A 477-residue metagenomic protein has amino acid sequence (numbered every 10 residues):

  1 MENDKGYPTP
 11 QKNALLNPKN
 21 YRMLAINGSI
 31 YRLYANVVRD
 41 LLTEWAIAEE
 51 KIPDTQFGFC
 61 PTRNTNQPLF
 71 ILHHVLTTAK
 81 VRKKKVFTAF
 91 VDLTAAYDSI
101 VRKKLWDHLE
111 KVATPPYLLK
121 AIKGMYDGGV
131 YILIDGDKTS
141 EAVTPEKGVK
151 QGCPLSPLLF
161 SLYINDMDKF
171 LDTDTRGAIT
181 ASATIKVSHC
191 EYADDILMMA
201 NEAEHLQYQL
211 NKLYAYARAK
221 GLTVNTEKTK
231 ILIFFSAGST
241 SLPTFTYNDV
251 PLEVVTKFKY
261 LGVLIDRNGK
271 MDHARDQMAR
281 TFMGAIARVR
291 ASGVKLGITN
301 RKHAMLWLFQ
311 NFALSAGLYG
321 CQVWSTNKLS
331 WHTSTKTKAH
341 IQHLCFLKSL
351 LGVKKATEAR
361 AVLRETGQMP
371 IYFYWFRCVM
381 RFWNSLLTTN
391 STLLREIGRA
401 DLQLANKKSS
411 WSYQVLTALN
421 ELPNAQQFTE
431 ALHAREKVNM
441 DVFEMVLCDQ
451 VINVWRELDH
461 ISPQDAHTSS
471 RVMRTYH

Functional and structural regions predicted by a protein language model:
M1-K103, D107-V112, E204, Y319-K328 (+1 more regions): Charged boundary/loop elements
N3-G6, R22, Q56-G58, V86-A96 (+12 more regions): Catalytic palm active-site di-aspartate
N13-N17, A35, D40-P53, V81-K85 (+5 more regions): Short helix-interrupting loop/turn segments at helix-coil junctions
A25-R32, F57-N66, T78-K83, L93-S99 (+8 more regions): Conserved, non-catalytic sequence blocks in retroelement Pol enzymes and Pol-derived host proteins
T62-N66, D127-I132, K230-S241, Q368-P370: Short, conserved secondary-structure transition motifs
L93-A193, N201-Y208: Conserved polymerase palm-domain catalytic core
G136-D137, T223-T256: Short, conserved micro-motifs composed of acidic
A193-D194, K228-K230, F234-S236, F258-L402: Non-catalytic, peripheral interaction segments enriched in hydrophobic/basic residues
